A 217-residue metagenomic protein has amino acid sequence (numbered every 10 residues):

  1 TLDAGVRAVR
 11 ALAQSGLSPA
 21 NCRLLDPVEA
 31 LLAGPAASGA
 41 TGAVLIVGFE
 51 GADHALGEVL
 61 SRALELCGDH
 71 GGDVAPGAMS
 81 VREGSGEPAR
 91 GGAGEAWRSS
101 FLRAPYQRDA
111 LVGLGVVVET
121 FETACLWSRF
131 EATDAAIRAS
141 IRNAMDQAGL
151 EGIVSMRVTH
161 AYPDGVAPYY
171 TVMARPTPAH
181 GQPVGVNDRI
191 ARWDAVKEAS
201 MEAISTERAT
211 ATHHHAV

Functional and structural regions predicted by a protein language model:
V6-A199, A203, E207-R208: C-terminal substrate-recognition/cap domain of FAD-linked oxidoreductases
A211-H214: Short beta-strand segments at enzyme active-site cores
